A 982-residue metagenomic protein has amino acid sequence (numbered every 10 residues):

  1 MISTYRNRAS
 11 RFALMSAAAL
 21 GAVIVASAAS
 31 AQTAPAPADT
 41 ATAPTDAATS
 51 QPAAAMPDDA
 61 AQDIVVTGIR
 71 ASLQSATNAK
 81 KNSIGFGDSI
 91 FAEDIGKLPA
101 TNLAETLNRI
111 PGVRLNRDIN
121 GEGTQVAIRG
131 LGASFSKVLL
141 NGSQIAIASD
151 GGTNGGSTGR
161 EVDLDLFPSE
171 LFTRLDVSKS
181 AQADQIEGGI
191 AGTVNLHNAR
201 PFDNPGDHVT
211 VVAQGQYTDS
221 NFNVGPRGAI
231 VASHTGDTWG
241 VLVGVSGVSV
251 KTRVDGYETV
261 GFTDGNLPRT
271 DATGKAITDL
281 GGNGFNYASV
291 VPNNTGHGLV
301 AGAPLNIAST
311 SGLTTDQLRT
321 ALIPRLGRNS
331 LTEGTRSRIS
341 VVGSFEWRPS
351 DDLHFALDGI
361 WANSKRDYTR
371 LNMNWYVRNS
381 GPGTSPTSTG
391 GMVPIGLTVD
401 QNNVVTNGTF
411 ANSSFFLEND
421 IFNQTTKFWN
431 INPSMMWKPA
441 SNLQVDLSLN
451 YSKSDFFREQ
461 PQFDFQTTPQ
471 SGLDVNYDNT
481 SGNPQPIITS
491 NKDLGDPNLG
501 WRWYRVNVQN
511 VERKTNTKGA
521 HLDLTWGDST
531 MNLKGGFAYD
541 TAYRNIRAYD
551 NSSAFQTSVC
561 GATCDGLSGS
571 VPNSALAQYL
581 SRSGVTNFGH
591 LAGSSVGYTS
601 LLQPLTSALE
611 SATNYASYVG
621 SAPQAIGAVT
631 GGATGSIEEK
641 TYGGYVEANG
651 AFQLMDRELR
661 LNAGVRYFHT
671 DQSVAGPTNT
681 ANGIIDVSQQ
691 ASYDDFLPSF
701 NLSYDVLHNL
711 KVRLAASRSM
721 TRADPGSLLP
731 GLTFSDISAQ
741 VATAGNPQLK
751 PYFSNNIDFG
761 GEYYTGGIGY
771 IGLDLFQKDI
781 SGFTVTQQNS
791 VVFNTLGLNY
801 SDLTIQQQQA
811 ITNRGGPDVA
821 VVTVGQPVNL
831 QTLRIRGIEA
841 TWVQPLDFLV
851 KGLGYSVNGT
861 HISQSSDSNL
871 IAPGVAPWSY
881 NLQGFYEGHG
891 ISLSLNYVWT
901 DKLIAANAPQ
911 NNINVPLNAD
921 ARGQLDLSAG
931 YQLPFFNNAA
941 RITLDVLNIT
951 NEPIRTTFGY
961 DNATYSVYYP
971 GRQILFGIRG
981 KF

Functional and structural regions predicted by a protein language model:
I2, R6-N7, A17, Q509 (+8 more regions): Conserved C-terminal beta-signal and adjacent last beta-strands/turns of outer-membrane beta-barrel proteins
V65-L98, Q125, S143, D150-G156: N-terminal periplasmic "start-of-domain" segments of outer-membrane beta-barrel proteins
A104-S149, K179: Extracytoplasmic beta-strand/coil segments of soluble accessory domains associated with Gram-negative outer-membrane
Q144, S149, Y543, V596 (+8 more regions): Surface-exposed extracellular loop regions of Gram-negative outer-membrane beta-barrel proteins, predominantly
N154-V162, E170-V177, D184-Y287, V291 (+6 more regions): Outer-membrane beta-barrel translocator/receptor signature
N198, A213, V224-T235, P324-R370 (+15 more regions): Outer-membrane beta-barrel transmembrane strands
R269-P324, T387-S413, D474-W503, S558-A633 (+1 more regions): Flexible glycine-rich, low-complexity coil/linker segments exposed to the extracellular/periplasmic environment
Q777-D779, Q787-V791, L796-A908: Gram-negative outer-membrane beta-barrel transporters
